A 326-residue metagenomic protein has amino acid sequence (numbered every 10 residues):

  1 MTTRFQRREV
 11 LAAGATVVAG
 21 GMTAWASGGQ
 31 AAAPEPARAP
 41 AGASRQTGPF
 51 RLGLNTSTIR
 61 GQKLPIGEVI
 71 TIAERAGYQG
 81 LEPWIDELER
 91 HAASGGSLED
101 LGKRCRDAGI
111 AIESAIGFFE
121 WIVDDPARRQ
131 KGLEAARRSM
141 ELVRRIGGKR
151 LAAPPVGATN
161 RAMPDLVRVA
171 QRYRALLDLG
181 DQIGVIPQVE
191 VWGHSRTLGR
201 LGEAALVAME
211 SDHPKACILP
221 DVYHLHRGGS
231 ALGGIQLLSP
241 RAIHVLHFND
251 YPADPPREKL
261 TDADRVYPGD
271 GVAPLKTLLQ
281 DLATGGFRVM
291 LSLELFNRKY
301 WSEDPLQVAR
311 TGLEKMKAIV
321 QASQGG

Functional and structural regions predicted by a protein language model:
T2-G53, T58-A76, L198-P220, H224-G326: Histidine-acidic metal/acid-base catalytic patches
G14-T16, G20-M22, A26, P36-T47 (+4 more regions): Active-site acidic/histidine proton-transfer and metal-coordination neighborhood in alpha/beta enzyme cores
T58-R60, I85-E87, F118-F119, P155-T159 (+4 more regions): Active-site-proximal loop/turn and secondary-structure-junction residues that shape catalytic pockets, frequently
P65, S97, K131, A135 (+4 more regions): Soluble or luminal CAZymes and related metallo-dependent hydrolases
A76-I85, E113-F119: Short, conserved active-site loops that position catalytic residues or coordinate cofactors/metal ions across diverse
Q79, K149, H244: Receiver (REC) domain switch/active-site residues of two-component response regulators
E82, S114-I116, A152, Q188 (+2 more regions): Conserved beta-strand positions in the central sheet of alpha/beta enzyme cores
P83-G102, N160: Glycine-rich, proline-tolerant flexible connector loops at the mouths of alpha/beta enzymes
